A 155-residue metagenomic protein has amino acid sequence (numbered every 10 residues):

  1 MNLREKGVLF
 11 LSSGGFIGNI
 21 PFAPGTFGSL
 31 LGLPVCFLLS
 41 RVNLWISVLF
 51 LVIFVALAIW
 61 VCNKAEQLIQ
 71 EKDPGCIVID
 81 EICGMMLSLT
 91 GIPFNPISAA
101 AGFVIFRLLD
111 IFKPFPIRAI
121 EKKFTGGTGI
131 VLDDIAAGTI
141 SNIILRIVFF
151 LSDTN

Functional and structural regions predicted by a protein language model:
M1-L68, G75, I82-N155: Hydrophobic alpha-helical transmembrane segments
